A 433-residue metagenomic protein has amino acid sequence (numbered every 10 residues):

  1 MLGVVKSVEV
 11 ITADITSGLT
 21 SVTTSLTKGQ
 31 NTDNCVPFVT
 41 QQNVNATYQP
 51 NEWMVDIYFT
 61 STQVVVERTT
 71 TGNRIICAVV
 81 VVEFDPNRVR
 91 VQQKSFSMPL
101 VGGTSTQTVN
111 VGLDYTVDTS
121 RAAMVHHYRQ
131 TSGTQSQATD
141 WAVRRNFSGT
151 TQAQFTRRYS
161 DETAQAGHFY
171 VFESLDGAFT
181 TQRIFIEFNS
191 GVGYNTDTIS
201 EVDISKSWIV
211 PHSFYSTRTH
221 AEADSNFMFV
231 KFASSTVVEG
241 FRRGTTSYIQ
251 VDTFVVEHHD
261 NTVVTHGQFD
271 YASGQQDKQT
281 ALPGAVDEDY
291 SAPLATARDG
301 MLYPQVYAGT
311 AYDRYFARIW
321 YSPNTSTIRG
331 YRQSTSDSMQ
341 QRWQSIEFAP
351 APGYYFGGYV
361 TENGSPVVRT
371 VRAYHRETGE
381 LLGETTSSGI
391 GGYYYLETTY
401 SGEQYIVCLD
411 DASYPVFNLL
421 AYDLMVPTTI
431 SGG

Functional and structural regions predicted by a protein language model:
M1-N34, Q41-V44, R68-R121, H127-T131 (+5 more regions): Extracellular receptor-binding modules and their adjoining Ser/Thr/Gly/Asp/Asn-rich linkers
V5, Y48-E52, V89-Q93, S136-T139 (+6 more regions): Surface-exposed loop/edge segments in extracytoplasmic proteins
D14-T24, W53-E67, P99-Q107, W141-R157 (+6 more regions): Ser/Thr- and Asn-enriched, surface-exposed coil loops between beta-strands
T20, L26-N31, P50, F96 (+5 more regions): Long luminal/extracellular ectodomains of secretory-pathway precursor proteins
P37-N43, W53-M54, V81, V125-Y128 (+7 more regions): Extended low-complexity, serine/threonine- and proline-enriched intrinsically disordered segments
Q42-T47, T60, R129-T134, S148-T150 (+6 more regions): Change "in extracellular beta-sheet-rich domains … of secreted and cell-surface proteins" to "in beta-sheet-rich domains
Y48-W53, R74-C77, S136-D140, A164-G167 (+4 more regions): Short, surface-exposed coil-to-beta transition loops
L282, Y290, L294, M301-V306 (+4 more regions): Extended hydrophobic/Leu-rich segments
